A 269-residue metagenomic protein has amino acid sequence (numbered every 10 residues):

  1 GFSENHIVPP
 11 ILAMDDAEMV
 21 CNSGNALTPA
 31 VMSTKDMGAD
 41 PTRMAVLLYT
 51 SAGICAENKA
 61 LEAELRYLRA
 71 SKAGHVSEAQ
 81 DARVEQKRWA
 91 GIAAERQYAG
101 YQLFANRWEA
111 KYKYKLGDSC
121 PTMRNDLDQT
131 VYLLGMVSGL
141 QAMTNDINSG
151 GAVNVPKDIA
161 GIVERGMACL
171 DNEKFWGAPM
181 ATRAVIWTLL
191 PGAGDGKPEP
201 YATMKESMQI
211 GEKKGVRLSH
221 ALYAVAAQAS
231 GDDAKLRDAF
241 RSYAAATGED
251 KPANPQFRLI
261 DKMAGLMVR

Functional and structural regions predicted by a protein language model:
G1-D36, G265-M267: Eukaryotic intrinsically disordered, low-complexity segments enriched for acidic and Ser/Thr/Pro residues that serve as
F2-V8, D36-R88, I92-E95, A99-Q102 (+5 more regions): Amphipathic alpha-helical repeat scaffolds of TPR domains
A13-D16, L140-V153, L189-A193, A229-D232: Alpha-helix C-terminal capping/termination sites
M14-M32, K87-K115, G151-I162, G194-Y201: Helix-turn-helix repeat elements of alpha-solenoid scaffolds
A30-G38, C55-A56, Y101-K111, M167-D171 (+2 more regions): Alpha-helical junction/boundary sensor with strong preference for TPR arrays
R107-M123, N145-F175, T182, A193 (+1 more regions): Structured, solvent-exposed acidic/aromatic patches
N172-I210: Alpha-helical adaptor scaffolds
M204-R269: A cross-kingdom marker for long, charged
